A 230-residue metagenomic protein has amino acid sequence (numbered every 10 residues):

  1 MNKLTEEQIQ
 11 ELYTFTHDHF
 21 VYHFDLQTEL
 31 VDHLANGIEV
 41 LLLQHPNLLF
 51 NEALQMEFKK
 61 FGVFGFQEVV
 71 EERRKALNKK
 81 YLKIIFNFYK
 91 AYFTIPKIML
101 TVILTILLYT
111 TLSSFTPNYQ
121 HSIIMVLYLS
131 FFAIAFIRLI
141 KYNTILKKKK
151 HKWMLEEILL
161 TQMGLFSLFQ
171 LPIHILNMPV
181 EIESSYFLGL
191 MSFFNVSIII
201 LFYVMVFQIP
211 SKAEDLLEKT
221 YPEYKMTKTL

Functional and structural regions predicted by a protein language model:
M1-F64: N-terminal, intrinsically disordered, low-complexity segments that immediately precede the first transmembrane helix
E7, F50-A53, F58, R73 (+5 more regions): Alpha-helical protein-protein interaction elements
Q8, F61, G65-E68, L217 (+1 more regions): C-terminal alpha-helix/helix-terminus motif
D18, E29, L43, L77 (+2 more regions): Bimodal feature
L30, E52, V63, K83 (+2 more regions): Intrinsically disordered, low-complexity regions enriched in small/polar residues
L48-L107: Cytosolic juxtamembrane regions of integral membrane proteins
F86-L230: Hydrophobic alpha-helical bundles in membrane proteins
